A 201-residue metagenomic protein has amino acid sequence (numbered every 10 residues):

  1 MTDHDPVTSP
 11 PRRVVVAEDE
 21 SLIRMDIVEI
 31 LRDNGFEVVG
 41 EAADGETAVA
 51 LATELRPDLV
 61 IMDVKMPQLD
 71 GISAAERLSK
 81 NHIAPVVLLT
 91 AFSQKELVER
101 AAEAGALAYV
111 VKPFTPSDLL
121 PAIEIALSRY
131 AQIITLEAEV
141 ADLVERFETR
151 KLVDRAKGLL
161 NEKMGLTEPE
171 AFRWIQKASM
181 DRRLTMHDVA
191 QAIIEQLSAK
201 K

Functional and structural regions predicted by a protein language model:
E20-G40: Two-component/phosphorelay signaling modules centered on CheY-like receiver
D44-T47, Q68-S73: Acidic catalytic/metal-coordinating carboxylates
A50, I72-I83: Short amphipathic alpha-helix used as the core "switch/output" element in two-component signaling
L55-I61: Active-site beta3 strand of CheY-like receiver
D63, T90: Active-site residues of response regulator receiver
E96, F114-I123: C-terminal output helix
S128-Q132, A138-K201: C-terminal output/effector regions of signal-responsive regulators
